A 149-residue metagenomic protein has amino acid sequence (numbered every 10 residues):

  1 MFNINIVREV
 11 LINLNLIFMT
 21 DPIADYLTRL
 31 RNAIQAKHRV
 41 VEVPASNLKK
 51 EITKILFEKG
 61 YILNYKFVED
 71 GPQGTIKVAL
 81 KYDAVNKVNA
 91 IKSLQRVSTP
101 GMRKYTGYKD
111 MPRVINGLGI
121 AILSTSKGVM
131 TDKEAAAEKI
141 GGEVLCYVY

Functional and structural regions predicted by a protein language model:
F2-Y149: Core subunits and conserved enzymes of cellular information-processing and envelope-translocation systems across
